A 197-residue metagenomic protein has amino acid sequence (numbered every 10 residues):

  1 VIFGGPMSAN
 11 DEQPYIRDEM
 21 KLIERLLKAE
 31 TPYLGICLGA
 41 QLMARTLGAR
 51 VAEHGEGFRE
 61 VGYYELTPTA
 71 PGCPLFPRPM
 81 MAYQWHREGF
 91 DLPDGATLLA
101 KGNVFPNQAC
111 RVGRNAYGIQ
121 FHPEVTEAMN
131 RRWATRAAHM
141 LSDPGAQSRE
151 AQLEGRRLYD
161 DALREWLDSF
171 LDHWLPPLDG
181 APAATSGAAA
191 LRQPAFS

Functional and structural regions predicted by a protein language model:
V1-L34: Flexible gly/pro-rich beta->alpha loop and the following alpha-helix that scaffold active-site loops
F3, C37, Q120: Short beta-strand segments
P14, L38, T46, D94-G95 (+1 more regions): Generic recognition of short, well-ordered alpha-helical segments
Y15, V61-E65, A82-W85, W133 (+2 more regions): Tryptophan-centered motif/residue detector
I16-M20, V51-A52, A100-K101, T135-A137: Glycine-rich, phosphate-binding/catalytic loops in enzymes
L26-R50: Catalytic nucleophile loop
L47-A128: Pocket-forming structural segment of enzyme catalytic cores
T126-S197: Acyltransferase
